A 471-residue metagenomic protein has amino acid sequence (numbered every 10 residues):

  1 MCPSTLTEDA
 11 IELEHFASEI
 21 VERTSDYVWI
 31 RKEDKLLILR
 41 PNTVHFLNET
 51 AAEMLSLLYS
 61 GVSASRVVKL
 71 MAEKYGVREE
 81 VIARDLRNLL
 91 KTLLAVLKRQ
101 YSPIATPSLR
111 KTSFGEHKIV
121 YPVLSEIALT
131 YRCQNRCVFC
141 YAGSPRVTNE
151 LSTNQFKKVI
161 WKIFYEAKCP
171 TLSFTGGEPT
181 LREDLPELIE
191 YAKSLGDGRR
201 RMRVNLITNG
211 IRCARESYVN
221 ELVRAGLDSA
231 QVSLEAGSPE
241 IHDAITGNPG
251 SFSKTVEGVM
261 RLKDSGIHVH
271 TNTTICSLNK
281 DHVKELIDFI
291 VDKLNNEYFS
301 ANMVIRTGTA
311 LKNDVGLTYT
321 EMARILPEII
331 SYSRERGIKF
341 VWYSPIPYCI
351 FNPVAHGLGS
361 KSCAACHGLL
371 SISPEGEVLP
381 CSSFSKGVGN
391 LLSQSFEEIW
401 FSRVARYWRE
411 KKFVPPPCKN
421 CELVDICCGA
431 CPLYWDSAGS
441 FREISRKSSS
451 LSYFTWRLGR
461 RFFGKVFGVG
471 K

Functional and structural regions predicted by a protein language model:
C2, L13-E14, K158, V223-S229 (+3 more regions): Radical SAM enzyme [4Fe-4S]-AdoMet core and its adjacent flexible, acidic and glycine-rich loops/tails across
C2-T24, R31, V44-N48, S56-Y59 (+3 more regions): N-terminal pre-core extensions flanking Radical SAM catalytic domains
A52: Short alpha-helical elements of helix-turn-helix
R66, K74, R84, N88 (+3 more regions): Conserved alpha-helical substructure of the radical SAM core
A83-S108, I329, I372-W400: A broadly conserved sequence feature marking short terminus-proximal activation segments in nucleic acid-centric
S102-P122, P345-N352, G387-F413: Short, charged low-complexity linear segments at domain edges
L129-R136, E178, C366, C418-C427: Cysteine-centered iron-sulfur cluster-binding motifs in ferredoxin-type domains/subunits of redox enzymes
V378, S383-K471: Flexible mid-to-C-terminal extensions adjoining Fe-S/redox cofactors in radical SAM and related proteins
